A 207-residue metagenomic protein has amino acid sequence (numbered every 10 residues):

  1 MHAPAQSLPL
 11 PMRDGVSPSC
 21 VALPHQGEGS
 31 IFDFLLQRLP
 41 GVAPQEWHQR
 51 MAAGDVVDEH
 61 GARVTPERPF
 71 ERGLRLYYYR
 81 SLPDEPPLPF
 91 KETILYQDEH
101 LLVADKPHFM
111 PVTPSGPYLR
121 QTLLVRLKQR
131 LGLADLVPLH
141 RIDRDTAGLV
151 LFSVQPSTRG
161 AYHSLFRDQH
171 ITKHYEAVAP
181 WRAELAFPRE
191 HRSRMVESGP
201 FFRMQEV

Functional and structural regions predicted by a protein language model:
M1-V207: RNA pseudouridine synthases
